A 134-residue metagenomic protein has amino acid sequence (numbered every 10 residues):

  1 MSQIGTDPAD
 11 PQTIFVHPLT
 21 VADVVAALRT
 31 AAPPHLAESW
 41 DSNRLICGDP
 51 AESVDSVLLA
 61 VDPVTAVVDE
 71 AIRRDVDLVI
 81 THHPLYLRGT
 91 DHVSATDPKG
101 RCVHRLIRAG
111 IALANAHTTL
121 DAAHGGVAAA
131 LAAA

Functional and structural regions predicted by a protein language model:
M1-A134: Hydrophobic structural segments
